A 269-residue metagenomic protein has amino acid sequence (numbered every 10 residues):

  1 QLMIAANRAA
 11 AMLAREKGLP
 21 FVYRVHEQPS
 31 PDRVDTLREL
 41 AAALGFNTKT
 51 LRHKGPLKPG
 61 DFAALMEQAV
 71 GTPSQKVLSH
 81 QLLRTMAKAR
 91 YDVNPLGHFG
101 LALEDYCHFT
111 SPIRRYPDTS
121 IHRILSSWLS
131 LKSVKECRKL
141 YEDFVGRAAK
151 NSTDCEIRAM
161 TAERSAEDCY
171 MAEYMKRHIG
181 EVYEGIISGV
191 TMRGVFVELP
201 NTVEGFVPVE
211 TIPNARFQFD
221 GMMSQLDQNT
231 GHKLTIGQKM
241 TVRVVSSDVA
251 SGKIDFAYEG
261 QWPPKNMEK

Functional and structural regions predicted by a protein language model:
Q1-P200, F206-P213, F217, Q238-S246 (+2 more regions): Append "with occasional cross-activation on large, charged helical scaffolds in nucleic-acid assemblies
N47, R216-L226, G260-K269: Acidic, low-complexity intrinsically disordered tails
Y170-E173, S224-T230: Short alpha-helix capping/helix-loop boundary micro-motifs
D220, G231-I236: Divalent-cation-assisted or electrostatically stabilized phosphate/pyrophosphate-binding catalytic cores
